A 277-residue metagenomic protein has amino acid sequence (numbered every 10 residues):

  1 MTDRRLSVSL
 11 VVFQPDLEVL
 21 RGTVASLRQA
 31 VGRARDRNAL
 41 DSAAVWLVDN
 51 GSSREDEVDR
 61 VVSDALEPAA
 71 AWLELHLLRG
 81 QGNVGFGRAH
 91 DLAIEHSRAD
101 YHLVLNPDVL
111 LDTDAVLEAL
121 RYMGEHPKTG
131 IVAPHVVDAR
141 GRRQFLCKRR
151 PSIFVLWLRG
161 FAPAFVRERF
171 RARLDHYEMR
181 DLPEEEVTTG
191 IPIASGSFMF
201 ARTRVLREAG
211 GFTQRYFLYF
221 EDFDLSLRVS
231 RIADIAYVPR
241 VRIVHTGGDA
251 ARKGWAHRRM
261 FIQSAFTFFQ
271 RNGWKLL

Functional and structural regions predicted by a protein language model:
D3, F220-L277: Active-site-adjacent helix/loop segment of glycosyltransferases that harbors family-specific signature motifs
P15-R35: Short, well-formed alpha-helical segments that are part of the catalytic scaffolds of diverse glycosyltransferases
S26, W46-R60: A conserved acidic beta->alpha catalytic loop
R79-S97: Glycine-rich, basic loop-to-helix element that forms the pyrophosphate-binding segment of sugar-nucleotide handling
H102: Short aromatic/hydrophobic "clamp" motif used to bind/position activated sugar donors
L110-L146: Conserved donor NDP-sugar-binding/catalytic core segment of glycosyltransferases
P151-I191: Short, flexible, basic/aromatic active-site loop/helix in glycosyltransferases
P183-R242: A short, conserved alpha-helix in the catalytic core of glycosyltransferases
